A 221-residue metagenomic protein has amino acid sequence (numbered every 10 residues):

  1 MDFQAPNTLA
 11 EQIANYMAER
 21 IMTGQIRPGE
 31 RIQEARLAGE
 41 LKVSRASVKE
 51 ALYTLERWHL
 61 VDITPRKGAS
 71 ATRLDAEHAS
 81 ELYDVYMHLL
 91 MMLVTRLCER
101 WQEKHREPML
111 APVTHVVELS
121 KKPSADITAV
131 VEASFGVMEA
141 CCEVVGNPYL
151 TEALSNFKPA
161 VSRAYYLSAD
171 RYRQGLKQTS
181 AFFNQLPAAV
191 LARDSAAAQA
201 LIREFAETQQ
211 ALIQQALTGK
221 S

Functional and structural regions predicted by a protein language model:
M1, D75-S80, L97-Q102, S120-A125 (+2 more regions): A ubiquitous short alpha-helical element
M1-E99, Q214, T218-S221: Short linear motifs at protein or domain termini
R31, P65, S124, P148-T151 (+1 more regions): Non-catalytic, surface-exposed connector residues within folded enzymatic/regulatory domains
E103-L167, T179-A188, A197-Q209: Conserved amphipathic alpha-helical segments that form helical-bundle/coiled-coil interaction surfaces
A164-R171, L212-L217: A short, hydrophobic/aromatic-rich structural module that often spans a beta strand with its adjoining loop
G175-K177: Active-site loop of classical SDR/Rossmann-like NAD(P)-dependent oxidoreductases, centered on the catalytic Tyr-X3-Lys
